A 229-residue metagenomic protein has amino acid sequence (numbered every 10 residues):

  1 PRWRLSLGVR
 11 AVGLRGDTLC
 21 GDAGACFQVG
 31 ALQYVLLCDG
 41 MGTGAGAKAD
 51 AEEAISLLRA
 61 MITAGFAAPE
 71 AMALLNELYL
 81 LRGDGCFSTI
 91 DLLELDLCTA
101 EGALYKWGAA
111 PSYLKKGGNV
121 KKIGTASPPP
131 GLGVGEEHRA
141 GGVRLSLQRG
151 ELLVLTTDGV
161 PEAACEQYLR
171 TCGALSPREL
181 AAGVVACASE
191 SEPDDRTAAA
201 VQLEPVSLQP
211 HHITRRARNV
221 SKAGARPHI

Functional and structural regions predicted by a protein language model:
P1, R15, F27-Q28, K48: Polyanionic, low-complexity intrinsically disordered segments
R2-D22, M72-L80, A110-R144, V185 (+1 more regions): PP2C/PPM family metal-dependent serine/threonine protein phosphatase catalytic domain, recognizing the conserved
R15-G16, G40-K48, G159-A163: Short acidic, Gly/Ser-rich segments with clustered Asp/Glu that frequently serve as metal-coordination loops in enzyme
R15-T18, A25-F27, L93-D96, A103-Y105 (+2 more regions): Replace "in large, NTP-powered and nucleic-acid-processing enzymes" with "in large, NTP-powered factors and other
A31-L32: Short beta-strand-loop-beta element adjacent to the nucleotide/active-site pocket used for signaling
V35-C38: Short hydrophobic beta-strand that contains or immediately precedes a catalytic carboxylate
K48-G117: Catalytic core of PPM/PP2C metal-dependent serine/threonine phosphatase domains
P69-Y79, C86-L97, V143-I229: C-terminal catalytic subdomain
